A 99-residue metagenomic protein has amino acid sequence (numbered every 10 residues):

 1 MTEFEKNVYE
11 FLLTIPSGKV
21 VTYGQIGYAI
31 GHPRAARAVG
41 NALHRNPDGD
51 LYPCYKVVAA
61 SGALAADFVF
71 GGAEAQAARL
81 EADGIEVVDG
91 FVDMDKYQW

Functional and structural regions predicted by a protein language model:
M1-W99: Nucleic acid-binding interface residues in structured DNA/RNA-binding domains, emphasizing the DNA-engaging scaffolds
